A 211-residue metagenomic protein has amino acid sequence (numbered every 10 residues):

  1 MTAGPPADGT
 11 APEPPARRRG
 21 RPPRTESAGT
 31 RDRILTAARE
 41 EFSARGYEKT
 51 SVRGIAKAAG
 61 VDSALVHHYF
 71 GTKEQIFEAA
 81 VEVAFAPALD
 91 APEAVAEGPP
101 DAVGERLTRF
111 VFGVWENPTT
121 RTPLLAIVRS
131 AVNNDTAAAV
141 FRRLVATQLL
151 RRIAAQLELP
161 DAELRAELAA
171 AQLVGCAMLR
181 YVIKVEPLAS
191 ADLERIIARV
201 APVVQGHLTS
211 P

Functional and structural regions predicted by a protein language model:
M1-G60, G71-E78, D90: Basic, helix-initiating cap at the start of DNA-binding domains
A64: Key DNA-contact positions within bacterial/archaeal DNA-binding proteins
K73, A80, A84, T119 (+3 more regions): Hydrophobic/aromatic residues within well-ordered alpha-helical segments
E78-L107: Amphipathic alpha-helical linker/stalk segments
G104, T108, R121-L124: A general structural signal for well-ordered alpha-helical segments in protein cores
V111, L124-A131, A169-L173, A177: Short alpha-helical scaffolding segments that buttress acidic/His motifs in well-ordered protein cores
E116-R143, T147: Amphipathic alpha-helical segments used for helix-helix packing
A138-R143, I153-H207, P211: Hydrophobic/aromatic-rich alpha-helical bundle segments in the mid-to-C-terminal region
